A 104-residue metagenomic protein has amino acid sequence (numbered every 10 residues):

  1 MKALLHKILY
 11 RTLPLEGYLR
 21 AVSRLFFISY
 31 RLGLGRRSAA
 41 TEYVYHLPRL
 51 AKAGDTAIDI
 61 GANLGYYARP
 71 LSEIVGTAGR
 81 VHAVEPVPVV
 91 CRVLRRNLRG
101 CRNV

Functional and structural regions predicted by a protein language model:
M1-R102: S-adenosyl-L-methionine
